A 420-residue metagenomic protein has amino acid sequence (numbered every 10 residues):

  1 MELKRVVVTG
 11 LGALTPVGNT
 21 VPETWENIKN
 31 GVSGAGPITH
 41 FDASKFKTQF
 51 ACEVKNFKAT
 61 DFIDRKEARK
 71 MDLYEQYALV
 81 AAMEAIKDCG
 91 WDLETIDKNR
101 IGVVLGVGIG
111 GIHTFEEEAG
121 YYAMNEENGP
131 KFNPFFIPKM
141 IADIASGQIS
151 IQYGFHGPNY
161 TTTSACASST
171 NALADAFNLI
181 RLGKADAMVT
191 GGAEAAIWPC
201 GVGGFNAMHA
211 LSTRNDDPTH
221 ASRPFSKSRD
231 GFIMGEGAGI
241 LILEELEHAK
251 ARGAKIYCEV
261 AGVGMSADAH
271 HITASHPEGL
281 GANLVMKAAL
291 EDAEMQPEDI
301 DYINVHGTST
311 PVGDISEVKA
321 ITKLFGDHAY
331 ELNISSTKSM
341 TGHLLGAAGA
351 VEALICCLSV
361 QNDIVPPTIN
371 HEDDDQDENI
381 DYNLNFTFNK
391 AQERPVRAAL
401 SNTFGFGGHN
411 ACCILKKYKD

Functional and structural regions predicted by a protein language model:
M1-E67, C89, E247-E259, L354-T368 (+1 more regions): ACP-dependent fatty acid/polyketide chain-elongation machinery
M1-V8, L93-K98, A293-D299, Y330 (+1 more regions): Flexible, low-complexity linker/loop segments at domain and module junctions
R5-T9, G36, D216-A293, Y302 (+1 more regions): Condensing-enzyme catalytic core mediating Claisen C-C bond formation in acyl metabolism
V8, K29-S164, A193-G204, P297-G313: Conserved beta-ketoacyl condensing-enzyme motif
P22-N27, H113-G129, L179-L182, V202-N215 (+3 more regions): A glycine- and small-aliphatic-rich helix-loop capping segment at beta-alpha/alpha-beta transitions that lines
T39, K184-D230, V263-P277, G307-D314 (+1 more regions): Acyl-CoA/ACP chain-elongation machinery
A78-W91, A145-S146, S150-Y153, N159-E194 (+3 more regions): Active-site-proximal alpha-helical scaffold in enzymes
M124-N133, A174, N178, E194-A251 (+2 more regions): Glycine-/small-residue-rich "gating" segment that lines the acyl/pantetheine channel and substrate pocket
